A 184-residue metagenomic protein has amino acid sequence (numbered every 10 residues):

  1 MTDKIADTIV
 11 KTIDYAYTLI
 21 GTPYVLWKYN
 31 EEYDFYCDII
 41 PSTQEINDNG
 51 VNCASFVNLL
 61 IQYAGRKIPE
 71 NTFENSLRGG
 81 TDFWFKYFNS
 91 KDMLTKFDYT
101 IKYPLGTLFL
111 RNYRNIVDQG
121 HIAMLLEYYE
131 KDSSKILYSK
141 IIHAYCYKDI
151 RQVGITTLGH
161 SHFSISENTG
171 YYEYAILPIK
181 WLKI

Functional and structural regions predicted by a protein language model:
M1-T72, L182-I184: N-terminal capping segments
T2, A6, V10, Y138-S139 (+3 more regions): Low-complexity, intrinsically disordered short peptide segments enriched in small/polar/basic residues
V10, R66-Q152: ...with weaker cross-activation on analogous glycine-rich loops/strands in unrelated enzymes
V25, W84, M124-E127, L158 (+2 more regions): Intrinsically disordered, low-complexity, compositionally biased regions/tails
D38-P41, Y87-M93, S166: Charged, glycine/proline-rich intrinsically disordered loops and linkers
G50-I61, G106, S139-Y147, I176-W181: Extended, compositionally biased low-complexity polar/Lys-Gly-rich tracts and adjacent boundary/linker regions are
T156-I184: Low-complexity, Gly/Ser/Thr/Pro-rich intrinsically disordered linker/tail segments
